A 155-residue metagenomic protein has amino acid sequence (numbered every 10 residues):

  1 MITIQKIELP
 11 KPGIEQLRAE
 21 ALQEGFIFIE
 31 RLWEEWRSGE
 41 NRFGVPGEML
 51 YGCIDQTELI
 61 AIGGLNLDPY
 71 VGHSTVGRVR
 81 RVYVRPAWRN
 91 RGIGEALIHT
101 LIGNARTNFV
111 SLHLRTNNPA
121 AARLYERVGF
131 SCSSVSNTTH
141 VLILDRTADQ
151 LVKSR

Functional and structural regions predicted by a protein language model:
M1-S38, L151-R155: Short amphipathic alpha-helix that is part of the acyltransferase structural core
E40-G52, R78: A short helix-loop-beta-strand connector motif used in the catalytic cores of GNAT acetyltransferases and, in some
E48, I60, S74, V79 (+1 more regions): Short coil/loop residues immediately preceding or within conserved phosphate-binding loops of NTP-utilizing enzyme
G52, E58-D68, R78, Y83: Conserved beta-strand in the GNAT
A87-W88, G92-T100: Conserved acetyl-CoA pyrophosphate-binding loop and the N-cap/start of the following alpha-helix in GNAT-like
R89, L112-R123, T138-I143: Conserved beta-strand-loop-alpha-helix junction that forms the acyl-donor binding cleft
E126-S136: Conserved acetyl-CoA-binding loop of GNAT-fold acetyltransferases
